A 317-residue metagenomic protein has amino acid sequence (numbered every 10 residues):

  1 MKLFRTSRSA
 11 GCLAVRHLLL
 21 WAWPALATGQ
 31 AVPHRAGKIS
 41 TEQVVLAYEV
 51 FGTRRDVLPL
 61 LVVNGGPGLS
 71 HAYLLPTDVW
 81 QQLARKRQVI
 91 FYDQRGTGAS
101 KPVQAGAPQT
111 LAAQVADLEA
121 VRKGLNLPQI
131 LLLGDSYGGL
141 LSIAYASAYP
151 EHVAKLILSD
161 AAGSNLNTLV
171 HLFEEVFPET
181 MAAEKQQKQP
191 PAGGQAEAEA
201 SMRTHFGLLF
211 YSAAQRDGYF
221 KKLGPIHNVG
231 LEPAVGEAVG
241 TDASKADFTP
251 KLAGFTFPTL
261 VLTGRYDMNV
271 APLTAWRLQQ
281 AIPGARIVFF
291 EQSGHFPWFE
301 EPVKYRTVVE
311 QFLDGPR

Functional and structural regions predicted by a protein language model:
V44-P102: Conserved HGGG/HGGXW glycine-rich cap/lid loop of the alpha/beta-hydrolase fold
A112-I130: Conserved acidic catalytic loop of the alpha/beta-hydrolase fold
P128-V170: Conserved hydrolase catalytic core segment
I157-Q189: Flexible "cap/lid" loop of the alpha/beta hydrolase fold
F177, Q187-P250, F257: Alpha/beta-hydrolase
F255, V261-T263: Short beta-strand/loop motif that positions the catalytic acidic residue of the alpha/beta-hydrolase fold
Y266-V270: Acidic catalytic loop of the alpha/beta-hydrolase fold
A285-R317: Catalytic active-site module of serine/aspartate enzymes centered on a nucleophile-bearing elbow/loop
